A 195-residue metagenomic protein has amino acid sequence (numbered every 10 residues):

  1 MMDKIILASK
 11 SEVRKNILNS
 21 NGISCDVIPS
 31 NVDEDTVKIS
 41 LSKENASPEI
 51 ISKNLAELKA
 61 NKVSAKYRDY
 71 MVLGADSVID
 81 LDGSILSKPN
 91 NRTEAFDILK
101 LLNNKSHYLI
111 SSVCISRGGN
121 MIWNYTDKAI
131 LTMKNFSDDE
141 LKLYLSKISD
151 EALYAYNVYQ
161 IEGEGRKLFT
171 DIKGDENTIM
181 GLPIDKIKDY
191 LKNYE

Functional and structural regions predicted by a protein language model:
M1-M71, S84, D139, L143-S146 (+2 more regions): N-terminal polybasic phosphate/anion-binding patch
M2-I23, K105, K128-E195: GST superfamily/GST-like fold recognition
S52-K53, L99, N177-M180: Amphipathic, non-transmembrane alpha-helical scaffold segments
G74: Generic enzyme active-site microenvironment
S77-H107, M133: Active-site-adjacent loop/tail segments of enzyme domains
D80, C114-R117, D171: Short beta-strand-to-turn element immediately C-terminal to the catalytic PLP-Schiff-base lysine in fold type I
G83-S84, G118-N120, N135-F136: Short loop segments at secondary-structure junctions
S112-S116, N120-W123, K128: Anionic-ligand binding region
